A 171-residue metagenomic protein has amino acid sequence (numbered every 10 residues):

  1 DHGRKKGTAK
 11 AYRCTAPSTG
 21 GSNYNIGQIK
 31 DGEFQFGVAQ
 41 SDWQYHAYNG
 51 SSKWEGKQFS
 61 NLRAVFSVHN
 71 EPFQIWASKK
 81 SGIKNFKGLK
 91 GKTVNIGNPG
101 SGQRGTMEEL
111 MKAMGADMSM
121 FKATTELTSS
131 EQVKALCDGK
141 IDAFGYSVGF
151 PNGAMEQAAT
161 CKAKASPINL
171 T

Functional and structural regions predicted by a protein language model:
D1-H2, Y12, S67-D138: Bilobed "Venus flytrap"/periplasmic-binding protein-like clamshell domains and structurally analogous long
D1-Q40, E55: N-terminal (or domain-start) structured segment
R4, K30-F34, N49, K80 (+3 more regions): Sec-exported extracytoplasmic/periplasmic mature domains
K10-Y12, E33-F36, G91-K92, K140-D142 (+1 more regions): Loop/turn elements at helix/coil->beta-strand transitions in domains of secreted/extracellular proteins
T15, Q35-Q40, A64, Q74-W76 (+4 more regions): Structural recognition of the beta-strand scaffold that forms the well-ordered cores of secreted hydrolase catalytic
D31-H69, G149-G153: Acidic, polar ligand-binding/catalytic clefts
S41-W43, S52, D117-T171: Pocket-lining segment of extracytoplasmic ligand-binding domains
Q58-R63, S67-A77, A163-T171: Periplasmic-binding protein-like
